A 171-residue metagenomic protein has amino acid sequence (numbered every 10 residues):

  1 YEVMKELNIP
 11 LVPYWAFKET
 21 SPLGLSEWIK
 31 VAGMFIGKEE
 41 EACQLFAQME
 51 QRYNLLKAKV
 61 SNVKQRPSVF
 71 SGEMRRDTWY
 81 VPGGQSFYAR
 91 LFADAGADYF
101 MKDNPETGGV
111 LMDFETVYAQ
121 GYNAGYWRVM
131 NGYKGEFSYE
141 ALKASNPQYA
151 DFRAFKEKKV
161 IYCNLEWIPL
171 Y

Functional and structural regions predicted by a protein language model:
Y1-W28, Y99-E106, V110-Q120, E140-N146: Internal alpha/beta domain cores that form substrate/cofactor-binding pockets in large enzymes and binding proteins
M4, S26-G33, A42-F46, E50-Y53 (+5 more regions): Extracytoplasmic/secreted envelope proteins and their assembly/folding machinery, especially bacterial periplasmic
L7-V12, A32, V63-V69, A95-D98 (+2 more regions): Loop/turn elements at helix/coil->beta-strand transitions in domains of secreted/extracellular proteins
A16-C43, V129-Y171: Structured C-terminal subdomain patch of bacterial secreted/periplasmic proteins
E41-A95: Basic- and aromatic-lined ligand-binding clefts that recognize polyanionic substrates
F70-M74, F114, A124-G135, Y139: Loop/turn-rich, solvent-exposed surfaces of beta-rich toroidal or solenoidal domains
R76-W79, F100-P105, E166-Y171: Active-site rim elements
Y88-G108, R128-N131, Y162: His/Asp/Glu-enriched short active-site or ligand-binding loop at hydrolase and phosphoryl-transfer sites
